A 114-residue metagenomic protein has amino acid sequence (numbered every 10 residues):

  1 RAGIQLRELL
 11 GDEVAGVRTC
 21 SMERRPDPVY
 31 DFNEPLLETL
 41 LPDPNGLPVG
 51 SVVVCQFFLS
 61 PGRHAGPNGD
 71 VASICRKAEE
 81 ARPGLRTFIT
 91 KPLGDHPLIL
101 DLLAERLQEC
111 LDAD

Functional and structural regions predicted by a protein language model:
R1-D114: Active-site-proximal alpha-helix that buttresses catalytic centers in soluble enzyme cores
